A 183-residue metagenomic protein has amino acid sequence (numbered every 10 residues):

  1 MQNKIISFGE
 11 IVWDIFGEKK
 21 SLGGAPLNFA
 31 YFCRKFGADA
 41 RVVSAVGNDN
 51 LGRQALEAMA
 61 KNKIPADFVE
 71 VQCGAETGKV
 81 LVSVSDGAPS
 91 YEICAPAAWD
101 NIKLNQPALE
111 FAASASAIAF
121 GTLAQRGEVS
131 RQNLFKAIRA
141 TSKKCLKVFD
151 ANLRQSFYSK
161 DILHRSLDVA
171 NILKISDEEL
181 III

Functional and structural regions predicted by a protein language model:
Q2-I6, A58-K61, A66-V69, S85-I183: Ribokinase/PfkB-type carbohydrate-kinase core domain
I5, I15-V80, V84-A88, A95-I102 (+1 more regions): Substrate-binding N-lobe of the ribokinase-like
G9: Active-site beta-alpha turn of Rossmann-fold NAD(P)-dependent dehydrogenases/reductases
W13-D14, I181: Nucleotide phosphate-binding site architecture
